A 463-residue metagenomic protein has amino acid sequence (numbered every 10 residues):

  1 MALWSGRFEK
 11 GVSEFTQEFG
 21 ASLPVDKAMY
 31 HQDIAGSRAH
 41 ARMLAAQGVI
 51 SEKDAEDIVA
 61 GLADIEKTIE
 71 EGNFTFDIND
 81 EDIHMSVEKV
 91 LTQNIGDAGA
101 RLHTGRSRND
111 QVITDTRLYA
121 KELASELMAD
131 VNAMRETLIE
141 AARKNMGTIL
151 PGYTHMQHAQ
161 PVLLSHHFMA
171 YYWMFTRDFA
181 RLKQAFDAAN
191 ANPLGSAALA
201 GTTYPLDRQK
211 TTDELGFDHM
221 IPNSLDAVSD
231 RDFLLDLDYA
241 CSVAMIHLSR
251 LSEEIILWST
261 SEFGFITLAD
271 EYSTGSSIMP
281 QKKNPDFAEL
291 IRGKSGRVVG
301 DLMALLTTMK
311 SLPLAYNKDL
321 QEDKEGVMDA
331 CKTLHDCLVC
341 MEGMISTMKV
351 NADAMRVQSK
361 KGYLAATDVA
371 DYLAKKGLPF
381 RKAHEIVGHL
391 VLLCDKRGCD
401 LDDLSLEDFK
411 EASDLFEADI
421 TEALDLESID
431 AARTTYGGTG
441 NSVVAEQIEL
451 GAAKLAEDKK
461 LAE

Functional and structural regions predicted by a protein language model:
M1-G201, L206-T212, T274-G275, D286 (+4 more regions): A helix-coil-helix interface module used to build multimeric assemblies and to scaffold catalytic/cofactor sites
M1-G36, D97-A98, M279-E463: Glycine-rich cofactor/substrate-binding loops
S37, I58, I65, L127 (+16 more regions): Amphipathic alpha-helices that form helix-helix packing interfaces
V49-I50, F74, F263-G264, P379 (+1 more regions): Conserved hydrophobic residue
R101-N109, A142-Q157, A185-G201, F217-R231 (+4 more regions): Core alpha/beta catalytic barrel or barrel-like domain that forms the active/cofactor pocket in diverse metabolic
E126, D130, M156, Q160-A170 (+12 more regions): Short, contiguous, pocket-lining structural segments that sit at or immediately flank catalytic/ligand-binding sites
Q184-N192, I255-I266, L393-S405: Short conserved catalytic/interaction loops centered on acidic-Pro-aromatic/His motifs
L215-T307: Acidic, glycine-rich loop-and-beta core segments that form the ion-binding/anion-interacting portion of active sites
